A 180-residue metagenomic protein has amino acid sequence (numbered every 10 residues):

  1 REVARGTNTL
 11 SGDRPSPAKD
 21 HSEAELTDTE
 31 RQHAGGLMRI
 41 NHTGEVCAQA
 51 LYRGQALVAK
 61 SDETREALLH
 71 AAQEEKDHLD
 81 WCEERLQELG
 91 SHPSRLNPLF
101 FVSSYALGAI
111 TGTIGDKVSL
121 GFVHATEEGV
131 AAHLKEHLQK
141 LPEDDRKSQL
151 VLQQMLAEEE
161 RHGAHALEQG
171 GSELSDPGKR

Functional and structural regions predicted by a protein language model:
R1-R180: Non-heme di-metal
